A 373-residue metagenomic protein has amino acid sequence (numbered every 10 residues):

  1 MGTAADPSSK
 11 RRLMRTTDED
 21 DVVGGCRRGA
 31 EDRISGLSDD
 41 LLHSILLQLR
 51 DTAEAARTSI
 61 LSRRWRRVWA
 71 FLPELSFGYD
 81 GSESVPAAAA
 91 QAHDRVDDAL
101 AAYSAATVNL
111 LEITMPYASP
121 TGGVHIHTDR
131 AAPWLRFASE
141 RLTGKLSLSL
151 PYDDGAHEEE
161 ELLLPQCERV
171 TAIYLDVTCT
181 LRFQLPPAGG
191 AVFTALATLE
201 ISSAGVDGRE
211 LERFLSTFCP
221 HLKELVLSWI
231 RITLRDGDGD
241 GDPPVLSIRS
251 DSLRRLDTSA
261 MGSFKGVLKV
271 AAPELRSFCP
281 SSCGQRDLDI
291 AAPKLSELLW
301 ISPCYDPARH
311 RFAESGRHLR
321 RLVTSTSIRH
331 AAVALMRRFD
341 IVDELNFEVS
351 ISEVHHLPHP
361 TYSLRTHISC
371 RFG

Functional and structural regions predicted by a protein language model:
M1-R27: Terminal membrane/secretory targeting segments in land-plant proteins
G2, V23-S252: Leucine-rich repeat
R11-R15, R64, R371: Basic polycationic patches enriched in arginine
E31, H43, T52, R317-G373: Innate immune receptor modules and recognition interfaces
P133-F137, E161-E168, P186-A195, E212-H221 (+8 more regions): A structural signal for leucine-rich repeat
T180, V206, I230-I232, M261-S263 (+4 more regions): Hydrophobic lipid-interacting interfaces of membrane-associated proteins
